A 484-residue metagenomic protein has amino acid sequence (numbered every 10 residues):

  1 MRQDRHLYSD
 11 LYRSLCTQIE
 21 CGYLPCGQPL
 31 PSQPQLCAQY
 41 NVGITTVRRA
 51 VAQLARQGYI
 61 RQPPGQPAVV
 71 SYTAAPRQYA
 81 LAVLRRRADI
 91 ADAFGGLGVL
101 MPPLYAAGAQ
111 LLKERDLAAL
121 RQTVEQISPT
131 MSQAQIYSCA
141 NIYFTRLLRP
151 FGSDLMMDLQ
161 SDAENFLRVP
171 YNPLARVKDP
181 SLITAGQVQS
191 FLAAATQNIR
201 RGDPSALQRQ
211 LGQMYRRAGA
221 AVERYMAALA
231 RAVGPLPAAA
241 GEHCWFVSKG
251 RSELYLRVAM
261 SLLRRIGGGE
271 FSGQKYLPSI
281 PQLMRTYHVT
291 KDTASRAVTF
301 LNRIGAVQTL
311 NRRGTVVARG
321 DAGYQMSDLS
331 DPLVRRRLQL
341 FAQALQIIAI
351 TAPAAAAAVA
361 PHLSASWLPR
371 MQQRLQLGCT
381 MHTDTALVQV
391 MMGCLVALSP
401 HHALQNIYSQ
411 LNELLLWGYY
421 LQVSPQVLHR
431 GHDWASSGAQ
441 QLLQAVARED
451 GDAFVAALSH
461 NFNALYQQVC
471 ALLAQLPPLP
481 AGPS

Functional and structural regions predicted by a protein language model:
M1-G96, A239-Q346: Short linear motifs at protein or domain termini
M1-R5, D10-C26, R85-R87, A93-A195 (+1 more regions): Ordered, small/hydrophobic-rich secondary-structure cores
L11, L30, L36-C37, A50-L54 (+16 more regions): Short, structured motif recognition centered on aromatic/hydrophobic residues
R49-Q53, Q57-Y59, A88-D92, N141 (+10 more regions): General nucleic-acid-binding
R85-P129, P204-R216, R335-L375, A453-L458 (+1 more regions): Helix-turn-helix/homeodomain-like alpha-helical modules used for DNA recognition and transcription-factor dimerization
L111-R115, I127, M131-Q135, F151-D154 (+7 more regions): Short helix-adjacent coil turns
R115-N172, Q210-R217, A365-L421, A457 (+1 more regions): Conserved amphipathic alpha-helical segments that form helical-bundle/coiled-coil interaction surfaces
R176-C244, S248, L263, L421-S484: C-terminal all-alpha effector/ligand-binding and dimerization domain of prokaryotic HTH-type transcriptional repressors
